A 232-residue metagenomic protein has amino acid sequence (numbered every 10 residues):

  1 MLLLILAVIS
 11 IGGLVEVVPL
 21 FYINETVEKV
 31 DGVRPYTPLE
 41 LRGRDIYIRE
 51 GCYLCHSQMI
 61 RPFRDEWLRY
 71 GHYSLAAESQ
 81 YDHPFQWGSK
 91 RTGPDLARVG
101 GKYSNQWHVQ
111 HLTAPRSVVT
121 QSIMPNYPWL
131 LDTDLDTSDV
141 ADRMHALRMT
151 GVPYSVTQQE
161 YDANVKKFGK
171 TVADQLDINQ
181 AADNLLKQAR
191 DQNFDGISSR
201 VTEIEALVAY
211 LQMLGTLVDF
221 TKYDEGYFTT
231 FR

Functional and structural regions predicted by a protein language model:
M1-Y36, T171-D183, Y210-R232: Post-cleavage N-terminal segment of exported redox proteins
L2-S10, L68-E203, F231-R232: Electron-transfer interface patches adjacent to heme c in soluble/periplasmic c-type cytochromes and di-/multiheme
N24-I48, I60-F63, W67, T92 (+2 more regions): Electrostatic cytochrome c docking/interface patches
G43, R49-Q58, H108, L207-L211: The canonical Cys-X-X-Cys-His
E50-L54, M59, T92-D95, I123: Short pre-active-site segment immediately N-terminal to redox-active cysteine/selenocysteine motifs in thiol-based
C55, T120-Y127, V218-G226: Surface-exposed patches in mature extracellular/periplasmic domains of secreted proteins
M59, N126-P128, Q212: A mature extracytoplasmic/lumenal domain signature
